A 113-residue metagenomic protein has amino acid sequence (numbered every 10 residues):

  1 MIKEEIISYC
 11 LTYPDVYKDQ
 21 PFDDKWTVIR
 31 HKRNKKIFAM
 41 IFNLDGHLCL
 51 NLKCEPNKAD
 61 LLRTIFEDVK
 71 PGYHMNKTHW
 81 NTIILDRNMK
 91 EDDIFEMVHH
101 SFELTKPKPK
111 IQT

Functional and structural regions predicted by a protein language model:
M1-T113: Charge-dense, helix-prone N-terminal extensions
